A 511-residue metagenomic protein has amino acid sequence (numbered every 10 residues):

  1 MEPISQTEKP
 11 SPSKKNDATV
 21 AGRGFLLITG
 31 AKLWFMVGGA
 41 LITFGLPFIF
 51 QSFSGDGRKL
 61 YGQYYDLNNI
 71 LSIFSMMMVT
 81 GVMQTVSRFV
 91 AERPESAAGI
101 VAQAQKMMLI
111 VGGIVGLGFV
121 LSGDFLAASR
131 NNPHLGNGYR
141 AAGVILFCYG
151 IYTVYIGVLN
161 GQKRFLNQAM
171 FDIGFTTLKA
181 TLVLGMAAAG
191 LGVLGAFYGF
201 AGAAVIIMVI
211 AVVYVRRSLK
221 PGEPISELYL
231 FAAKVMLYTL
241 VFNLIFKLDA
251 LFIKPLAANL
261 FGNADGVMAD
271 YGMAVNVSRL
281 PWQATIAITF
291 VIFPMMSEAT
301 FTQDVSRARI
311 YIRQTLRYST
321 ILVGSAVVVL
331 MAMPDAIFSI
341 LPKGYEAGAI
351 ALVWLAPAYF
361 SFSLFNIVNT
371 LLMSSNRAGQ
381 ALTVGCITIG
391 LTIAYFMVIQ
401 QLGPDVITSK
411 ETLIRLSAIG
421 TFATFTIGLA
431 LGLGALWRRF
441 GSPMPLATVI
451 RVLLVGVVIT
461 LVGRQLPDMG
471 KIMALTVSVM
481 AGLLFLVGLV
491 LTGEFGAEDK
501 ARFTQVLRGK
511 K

Functional and structural regions predicted by a protein language model:
E2-A21, L166, V193-L194, V209-F246 (+5 more regions): Interhelical loop/hinge segments that connect adjacent transmembrane helices in multipass membrane
E2-I4, N16-M83, G113-V120, T176 (+4 more regions): Signature of the first transmembrane helix
E2-S11, V462-K511: Membrane-proximal transmembrane or re-entrant/amphipathic helices at the cytosolic face
E2-S5, S75, K106-K247, V462-Q465: Hydrophobic transmembrane helix module of multi-pass membrane transport proteins
G24-L46, F175, A196-A203, I207 (+6 more regions): Transmembrane helical elements of multi-pass membrane transporters/channels
P47-L60, Q162-L166, T177-M208, A264 (+4 more regions): Membrane-interface helix-loop junctions in multi-pass transport and translocation proteins
S52-K59, G123-A142, D265, L330-F360 (+1 more regions): Interfacial segments at transmembrane-helix termini and the short loops linking adjacent helices
M78-E95, G161, A274-L316, T320 (+1 more regions): Helix-loop junctions and terminal segments of transmembrane helices in multi-pass membrane transport/translocation
